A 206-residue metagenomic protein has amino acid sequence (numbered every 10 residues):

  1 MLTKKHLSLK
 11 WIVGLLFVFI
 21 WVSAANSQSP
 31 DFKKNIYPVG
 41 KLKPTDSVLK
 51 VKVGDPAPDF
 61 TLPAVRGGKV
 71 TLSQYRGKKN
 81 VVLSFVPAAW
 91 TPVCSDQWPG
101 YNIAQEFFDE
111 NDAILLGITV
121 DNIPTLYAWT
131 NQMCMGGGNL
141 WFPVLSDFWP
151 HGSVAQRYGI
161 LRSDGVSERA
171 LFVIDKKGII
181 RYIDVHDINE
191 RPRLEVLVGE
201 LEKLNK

Functional and structural regions predicted by a protein language model:
M1-T3, V18-I20, K33, T61: Compositionally biased, low-structure terminal segments
L2-V13: Bacterial N-terminal signal peptides that target proteins for export
H6, W21, A25-S27: Intrinsically disordered, low-complexity segments
I12-S23: Bacterial N-terminal signal peptides
Q28-K206: Chalcogenol-based redox active-site neighborhoods
